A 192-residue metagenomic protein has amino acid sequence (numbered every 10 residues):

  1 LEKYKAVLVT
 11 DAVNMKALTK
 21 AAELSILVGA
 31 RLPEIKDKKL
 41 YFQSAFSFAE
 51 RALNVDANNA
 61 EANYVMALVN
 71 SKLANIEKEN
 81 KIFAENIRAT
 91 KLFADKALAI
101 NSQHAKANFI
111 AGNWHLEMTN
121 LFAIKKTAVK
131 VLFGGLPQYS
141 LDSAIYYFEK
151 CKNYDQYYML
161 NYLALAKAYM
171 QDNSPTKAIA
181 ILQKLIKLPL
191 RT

Functional and structural regions predicted by a protein language model:
L1-A30: N-terminal leader/linker segments that initiate helical-solenoid repeat arrays
K20-A21, V65, I110, A164: Canonical tetratricopeptide repeat
L24-N58, V65-Q103, N113-K150, P189: Short coil/linker segments at helix-helix boundaries
K125-K126, Y157-M159: Generic helix N-cap/helix-start motif at coil->alpha-helix transitions
M159-T192: C-terminal/domain-terminus segments
